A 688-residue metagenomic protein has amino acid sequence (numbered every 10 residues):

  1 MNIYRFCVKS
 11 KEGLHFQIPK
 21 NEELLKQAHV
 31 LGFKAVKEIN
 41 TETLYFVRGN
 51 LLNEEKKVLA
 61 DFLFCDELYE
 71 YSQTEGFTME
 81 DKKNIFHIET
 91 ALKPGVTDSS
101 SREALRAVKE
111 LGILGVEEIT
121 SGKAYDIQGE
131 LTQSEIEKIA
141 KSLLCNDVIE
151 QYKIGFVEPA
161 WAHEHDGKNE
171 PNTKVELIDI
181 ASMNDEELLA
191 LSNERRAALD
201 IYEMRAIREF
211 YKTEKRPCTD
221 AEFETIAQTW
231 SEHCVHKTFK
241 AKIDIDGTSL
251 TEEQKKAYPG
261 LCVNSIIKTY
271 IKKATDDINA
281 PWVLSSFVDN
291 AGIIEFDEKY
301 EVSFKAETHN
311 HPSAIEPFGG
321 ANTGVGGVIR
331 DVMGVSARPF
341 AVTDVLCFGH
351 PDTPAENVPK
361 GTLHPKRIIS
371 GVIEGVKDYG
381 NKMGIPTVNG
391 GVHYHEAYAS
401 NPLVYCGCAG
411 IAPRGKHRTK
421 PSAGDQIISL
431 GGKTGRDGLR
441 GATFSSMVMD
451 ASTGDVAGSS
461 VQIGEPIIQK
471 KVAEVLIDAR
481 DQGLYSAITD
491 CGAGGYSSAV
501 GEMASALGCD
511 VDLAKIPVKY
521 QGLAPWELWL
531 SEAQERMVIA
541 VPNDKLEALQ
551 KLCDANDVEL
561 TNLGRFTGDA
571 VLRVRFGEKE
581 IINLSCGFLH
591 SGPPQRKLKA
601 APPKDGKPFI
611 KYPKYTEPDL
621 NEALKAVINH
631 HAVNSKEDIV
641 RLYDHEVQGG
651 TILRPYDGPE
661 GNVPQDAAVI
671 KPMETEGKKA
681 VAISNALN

Functional and structural regions predicted by a protein language model:
M1-G13, T41-F46, K82-P94, S121-Y125 (+1 more regions): Short glycine-/aliphatic-rich beta-strand segments at the starts of folded cytosolic domains
C7-K20, L51, E89-S100, G129-L131 (+2 more regions): Short, surface-exposed ligand-recognition loops at beta-strand->loop->(often short) alpha-helix junctions that present
G13-F33, K57-A60, V96-I113, G501-I516: Short amphipathic alpha-helix segments
A28-K34, D61-E70, V108-G115, K138-Q151 (+1 more regions): A common structural junction motif
F33-T41, E110-A124, Q128: Interaction-mediating elements
A35, G95, G122, D126 (+1 more regions): Glycine/proline-enriched, intrinsically flexible loops and inter-domain linkers
G49-E54, G129-S134, A540-E547: Helix N-cap motif at beta-to-alpha junctions
D66-V116: Short, solvent-exposed interaction modules
